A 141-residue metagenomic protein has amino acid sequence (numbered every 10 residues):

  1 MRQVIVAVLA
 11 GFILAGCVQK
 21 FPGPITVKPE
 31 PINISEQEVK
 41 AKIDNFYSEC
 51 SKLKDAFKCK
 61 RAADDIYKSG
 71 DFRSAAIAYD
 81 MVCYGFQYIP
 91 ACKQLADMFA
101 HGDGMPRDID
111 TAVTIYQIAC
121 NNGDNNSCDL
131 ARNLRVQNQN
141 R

Functional and structural regions predicted by a protein language model:
C17-I34: Bacterial Sec signal peptide processing site at the extreme N-terminus
K52-A56, I66, G85-Y88, H101-D103 (+1 more regions): Short helix-capping/linker turns of helical repeat alpha-solenoids
K58, A91, S127-D129: TPR alpha-solenoid repeat register
C59-K68, Q94-H101, N133-Q137: Hydrophobic face of amphipathic alpha-helices that form TPR/SEL1-like repeat modules and related alpha-solenoid
